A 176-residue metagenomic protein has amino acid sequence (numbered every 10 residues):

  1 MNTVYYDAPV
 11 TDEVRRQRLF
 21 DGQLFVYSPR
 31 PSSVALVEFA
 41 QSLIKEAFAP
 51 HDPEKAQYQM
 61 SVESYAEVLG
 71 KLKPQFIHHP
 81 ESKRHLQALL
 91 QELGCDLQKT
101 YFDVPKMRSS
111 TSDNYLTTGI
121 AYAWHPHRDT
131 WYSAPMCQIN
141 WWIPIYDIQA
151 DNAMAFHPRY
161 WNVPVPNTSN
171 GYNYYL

Functional and structural regions predicted by a protein language model:
M1-D96: N-terminal auxiliary "cap/dimerization" subdomain that precedes the catalytic jelly-roll/cupin core of mononuclear
V26-P29, Q98-R108, N140-P144, A153-H157: A structural signal for short, well-ordered beta-strand segments and their strand-loop junctions that often border
R30-V34, S110-S112, Y146-I148, R159: Generic structural motif
E63-C137: Signature of the catalytic double-stranded beta-helix
I120-L176: Catalytic core of non-heme Fe(II) oxygenases with the double-stranded beta-helix
